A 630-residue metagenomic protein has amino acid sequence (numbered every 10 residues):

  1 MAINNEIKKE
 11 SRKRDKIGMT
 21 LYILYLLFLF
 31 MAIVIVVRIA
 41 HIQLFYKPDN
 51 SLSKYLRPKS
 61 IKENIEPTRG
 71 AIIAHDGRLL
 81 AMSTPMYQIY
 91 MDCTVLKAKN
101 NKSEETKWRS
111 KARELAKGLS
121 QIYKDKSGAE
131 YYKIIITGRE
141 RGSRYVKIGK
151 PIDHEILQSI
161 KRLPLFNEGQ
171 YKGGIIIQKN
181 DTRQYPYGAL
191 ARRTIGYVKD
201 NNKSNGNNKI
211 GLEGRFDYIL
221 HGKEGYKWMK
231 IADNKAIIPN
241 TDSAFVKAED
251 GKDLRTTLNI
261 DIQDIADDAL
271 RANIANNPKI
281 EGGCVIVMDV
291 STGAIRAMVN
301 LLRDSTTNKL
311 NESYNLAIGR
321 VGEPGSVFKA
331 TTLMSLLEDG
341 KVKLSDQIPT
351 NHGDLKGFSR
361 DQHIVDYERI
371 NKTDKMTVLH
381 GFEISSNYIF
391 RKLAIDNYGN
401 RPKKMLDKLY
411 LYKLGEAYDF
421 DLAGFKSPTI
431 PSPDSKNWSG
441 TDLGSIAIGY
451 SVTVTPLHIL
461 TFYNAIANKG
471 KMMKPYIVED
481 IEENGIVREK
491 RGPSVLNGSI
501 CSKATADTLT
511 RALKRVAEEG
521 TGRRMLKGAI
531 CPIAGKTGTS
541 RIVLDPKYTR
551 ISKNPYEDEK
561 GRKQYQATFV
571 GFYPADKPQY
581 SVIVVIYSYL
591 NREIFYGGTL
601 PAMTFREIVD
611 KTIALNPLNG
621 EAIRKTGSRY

Functional and structural regions predicted by a protein language model:
M1-E312, K404-L411, K527-A529, D558 (+2 more regions): Periplasmic/cell-envelope proteins involved in peptidoglycan metabolism and beta-lactam response
A2-S11, A81, I231-F245, L258 (+6 more regions): Beta-lactam-recognizing serine transpeptidase/beta-lactamase-like catalytic domain environment
